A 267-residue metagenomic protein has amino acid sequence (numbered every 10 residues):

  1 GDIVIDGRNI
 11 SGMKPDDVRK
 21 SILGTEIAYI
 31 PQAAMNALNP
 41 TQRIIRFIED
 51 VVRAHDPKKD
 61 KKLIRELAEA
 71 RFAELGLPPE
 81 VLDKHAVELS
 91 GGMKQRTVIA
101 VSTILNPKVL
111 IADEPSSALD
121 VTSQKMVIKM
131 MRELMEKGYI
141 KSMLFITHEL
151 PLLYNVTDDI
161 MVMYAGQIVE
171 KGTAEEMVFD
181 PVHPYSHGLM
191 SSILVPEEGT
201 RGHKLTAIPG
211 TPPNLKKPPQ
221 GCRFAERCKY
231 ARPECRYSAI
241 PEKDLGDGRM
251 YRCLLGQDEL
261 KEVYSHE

Functional and structural regions predicted by a protein language model:
G1-N9: Conserved ABC transporter NBD signature motif
N9-A28, A54, M177-P181, P213-P219: ABC ATPase NBD coupling module
K62-E80, M190-S191: Conserved ABC ATPase "signature" region
H85-L89, M93: Conserved ABC ATPase signature
I104-K108: A short, proline-enriched helix->beta-strand linker immediately N-terminal to the Walker B motif in ABC-type P-loop
L119-H203: P-loop NTP-binding/switch modules centered on Walker-like glycine-rich loops
T173-E267: Charged, flexible cofactor/metal-binding loops and thiol motifs
